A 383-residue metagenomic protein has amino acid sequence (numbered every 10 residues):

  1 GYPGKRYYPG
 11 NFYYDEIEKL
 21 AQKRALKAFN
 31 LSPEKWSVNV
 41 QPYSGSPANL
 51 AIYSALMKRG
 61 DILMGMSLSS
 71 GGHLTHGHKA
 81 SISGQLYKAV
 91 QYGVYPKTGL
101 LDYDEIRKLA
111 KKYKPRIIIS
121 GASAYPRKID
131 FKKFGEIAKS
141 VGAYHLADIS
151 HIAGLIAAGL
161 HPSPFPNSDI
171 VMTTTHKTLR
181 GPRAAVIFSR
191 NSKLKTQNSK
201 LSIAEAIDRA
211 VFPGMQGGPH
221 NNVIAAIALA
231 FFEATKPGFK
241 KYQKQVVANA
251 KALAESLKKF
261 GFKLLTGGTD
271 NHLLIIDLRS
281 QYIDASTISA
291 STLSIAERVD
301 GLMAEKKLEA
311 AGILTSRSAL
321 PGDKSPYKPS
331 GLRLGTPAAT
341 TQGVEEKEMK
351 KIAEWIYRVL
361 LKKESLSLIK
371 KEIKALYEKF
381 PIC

Functional and structural regions predicted by a protein language model:
G1-G4, P115, A204-R209, I224-A234 (+3 more regions): Short acidic (Asp/Glu) and glycine-rich catalytic loops that position anionic groups and cofactors
G1-N11, E34-W36: Glycine-/proline-rich flexible loop or hinge segments
D15-E16, L20-G261: Conserved PLP-enzyme active-site core in the AAT-like
D130-K133, D300, E348: Residues at alpha-helix caps and immediate loop-helix transition turns in enzyme cores, especially N- and C-cap
N191-I203, S280-I295: Short, basic, low-complexity termini and linkers enriched in Ser/Thr/Gly/Pro that act as targeting/leader peptides
A228, Q245-K251, G267-I275, P321-P326 (+1 more regions): A glycine-rich phosphate-binding loop feature that marks nucleotide/adenosyl-phosphate handling sites
A248, I288, P326-C383: PLP-dependent enzyme catalytic core of the Aspartate aminotransferase-like
K263-I288, E297-G343: Conserved PLP-binding catalytic core of the aspartate aminotransferase-like
